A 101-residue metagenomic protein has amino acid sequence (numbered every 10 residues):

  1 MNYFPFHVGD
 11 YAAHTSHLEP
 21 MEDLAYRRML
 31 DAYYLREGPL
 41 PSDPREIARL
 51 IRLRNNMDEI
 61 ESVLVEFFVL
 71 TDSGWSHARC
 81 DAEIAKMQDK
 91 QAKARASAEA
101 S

Functional and structural regions predicted by a protein language model:
M1-S101: Detector for short helical micro-motifs
